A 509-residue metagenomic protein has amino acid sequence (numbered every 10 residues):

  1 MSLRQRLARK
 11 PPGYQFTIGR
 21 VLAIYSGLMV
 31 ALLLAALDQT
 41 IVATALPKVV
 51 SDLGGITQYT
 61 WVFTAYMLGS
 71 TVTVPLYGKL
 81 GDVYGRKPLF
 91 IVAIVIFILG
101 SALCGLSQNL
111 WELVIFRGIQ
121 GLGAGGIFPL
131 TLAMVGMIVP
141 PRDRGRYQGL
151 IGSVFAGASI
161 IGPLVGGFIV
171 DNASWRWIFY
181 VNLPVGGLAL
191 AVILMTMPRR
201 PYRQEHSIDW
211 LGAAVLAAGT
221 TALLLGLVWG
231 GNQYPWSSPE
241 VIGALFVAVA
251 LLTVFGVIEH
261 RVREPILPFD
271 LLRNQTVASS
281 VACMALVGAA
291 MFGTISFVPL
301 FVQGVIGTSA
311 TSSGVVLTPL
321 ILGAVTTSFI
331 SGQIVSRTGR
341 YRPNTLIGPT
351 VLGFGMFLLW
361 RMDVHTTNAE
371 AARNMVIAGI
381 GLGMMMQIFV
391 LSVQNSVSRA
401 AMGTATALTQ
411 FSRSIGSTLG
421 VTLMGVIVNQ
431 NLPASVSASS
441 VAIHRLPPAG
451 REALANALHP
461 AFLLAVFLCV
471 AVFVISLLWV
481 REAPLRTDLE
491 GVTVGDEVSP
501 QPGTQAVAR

Functional and structural regions predicted by a protein language model:
S2-I24, L28-V30, R337, R445-R509: Transmembrane-helix exit segments and adjacent C-terminal regions of multi-pass membrane proteins
S2-M195, G332, T338-R340, T345 (+1 more regions): Transmembrane-helix bundle of Major Facilitator Superfamily
P11-Q15, L190-A217, N232, W236 (+4 more regions): Flexible interhelical linker loops that connect adjacent transmembrane helices in multi-pass membrane transporters
I24-L37, V42-T44, T60-F63, L132 (+8 more regions): 12-transmembrane solute porter fold
S70, A124, I151, A156 (+10 more regions): Glycine-rich, flexible loop/turn motifs
P141-D143, R399, S439-H444: Transmembrane-helix boundary and interhelical linker motifs in polytopic inner-membrane proteins
D171-L183, W229-V241, S309, N429-F467: A membrane-interface helix-boundary motif in multi-pass transporters
Q233, H365, V507-A508: Alpha-helical transmembrane bundle of multi-pass secondary transport proteins
